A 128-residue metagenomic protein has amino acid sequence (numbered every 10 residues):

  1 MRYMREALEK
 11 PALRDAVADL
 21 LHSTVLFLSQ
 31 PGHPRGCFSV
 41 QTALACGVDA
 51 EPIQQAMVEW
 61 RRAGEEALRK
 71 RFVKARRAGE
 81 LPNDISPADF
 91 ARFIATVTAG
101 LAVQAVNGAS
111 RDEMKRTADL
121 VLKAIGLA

Functional and structural regions predicted by a protein language model:
M1, P11, D15-D19, E51-R77 (+2 more regions): Amphipathic alpha-helical packing segments from all-alpha helical-bundle domains
R2-R35, P87-I94: Hydrophobic alpha-helical connector segments
R5, E9, A45, V103-V106 (+1 more regions): Amphipathic alpha-helical interaction elements
V17, P31-Q54: Amphipathic alpha-helical segments used for helix-helix packing
F27-Q30, I94-R111, A124-A128: Amphipathic C-terminal alpha-helical segment
K74, D112-G126: A beta-strand edge to alpha-helix "cap/lid" segment located at domain peripheries
